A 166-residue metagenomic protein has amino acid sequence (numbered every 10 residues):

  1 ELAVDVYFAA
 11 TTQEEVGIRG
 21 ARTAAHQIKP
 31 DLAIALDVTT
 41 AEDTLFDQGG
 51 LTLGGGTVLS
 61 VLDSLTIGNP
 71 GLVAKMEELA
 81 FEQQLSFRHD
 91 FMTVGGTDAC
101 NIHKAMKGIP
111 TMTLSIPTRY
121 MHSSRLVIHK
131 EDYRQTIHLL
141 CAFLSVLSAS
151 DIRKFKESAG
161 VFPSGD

Functional and structural regions predicted by a protein language model:
E1-V58, S148-F155, P163: Acidic/histidine-rich catalytic neighborhood of metal-dependent amide-processing enzymes
T57-I137, A142-D166: Active-site-adjacent substrate-binding region of metalloamidase/peptidase-like peptide-processing proteins
